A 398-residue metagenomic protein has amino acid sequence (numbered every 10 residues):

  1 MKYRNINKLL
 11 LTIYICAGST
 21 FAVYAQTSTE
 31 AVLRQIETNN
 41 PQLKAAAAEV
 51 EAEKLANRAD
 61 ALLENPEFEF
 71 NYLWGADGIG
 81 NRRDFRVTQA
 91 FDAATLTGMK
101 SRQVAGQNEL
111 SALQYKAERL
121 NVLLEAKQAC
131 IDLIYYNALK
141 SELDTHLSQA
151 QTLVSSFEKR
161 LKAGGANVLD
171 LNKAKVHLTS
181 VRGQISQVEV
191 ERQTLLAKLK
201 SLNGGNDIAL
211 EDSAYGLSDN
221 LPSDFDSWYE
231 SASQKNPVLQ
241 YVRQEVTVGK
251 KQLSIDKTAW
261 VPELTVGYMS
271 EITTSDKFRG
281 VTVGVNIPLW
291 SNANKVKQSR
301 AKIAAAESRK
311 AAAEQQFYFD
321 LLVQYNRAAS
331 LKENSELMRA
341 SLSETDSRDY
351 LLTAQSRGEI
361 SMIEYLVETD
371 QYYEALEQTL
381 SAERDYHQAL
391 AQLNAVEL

Functional and structural regions predicted by a protein language model:
M1-E30, L398: Bacterial Sec-dependent N-terminal signal peptides
K2, E30-L33, Q378-L398: Acidic, low-complexity, intrinsically disordered peripheral segments
K2, N121-K235, Q324-R327, L331 (+1 more regions): Periplasmic alpha-helical coiled-coil/stalk elements that build and connect Gram-negative outer-membrane
V23-E67, F91, M99, G165-L169 (+4 more regions): Bacterial Sec-pathway N-terminal export signals of envelope proteins
R34-K44, E51-N65, F85-Q103, L113-L120 (+6 more regions): A glycine-/polar-enriched beta->alpha junction
A45-N57, S111, E118, V122-T145 (+6 more regions): Amphipathic alpha-helical coiled-coil segments
E49, Y72-R82, E245, M269-G280: Solvent-exposed loop/turn segments connecting transmembrane beta-strands in outer-membrane beta-barrel proteins
N65-A76, M99-R102, V261-I272: Transmembrane beta-strand segments that form the barrel wall of outer-membrane beta-barrel proteins
